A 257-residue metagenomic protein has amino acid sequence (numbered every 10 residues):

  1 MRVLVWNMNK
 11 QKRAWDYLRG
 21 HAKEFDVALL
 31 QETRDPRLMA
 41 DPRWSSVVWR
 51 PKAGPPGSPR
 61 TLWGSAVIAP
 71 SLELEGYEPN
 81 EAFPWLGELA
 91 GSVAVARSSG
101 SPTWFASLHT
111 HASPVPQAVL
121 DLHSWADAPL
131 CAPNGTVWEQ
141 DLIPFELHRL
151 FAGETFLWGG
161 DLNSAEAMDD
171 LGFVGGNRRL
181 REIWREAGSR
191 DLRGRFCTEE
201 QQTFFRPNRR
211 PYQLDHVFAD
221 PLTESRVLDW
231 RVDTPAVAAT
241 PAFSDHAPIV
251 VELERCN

Functional and structural regions predicted by a protein language model:
M1-K10, P102-A132: Active-site-proximal beta-strand elements of phosphoester/diester hydrolases
R2-M8, L18-M39, F105, D141-D170 (+3 more regions): Active-site beta-strand/loop signature of hydrolases that rely on acidic residues for catalysis
N9-Q11, R34-P36, E73-L74, T110-S113 (+4 more regions): Short, solvent-exposed loop/turn segments at secondary-structure junctions
K10-Y17, W85-E88, L130-P144, G175-G176 (+1 more regions): Soluble or luminal CAZymes and related metallo-dependent hydrolases
W15, R37-D41, S45-V47, Q117 (+3 more regions): Short glycine-/acidic-enriched loop or helix-start segments at secondary-structure transitions that form or flank
V27, Q31-V115: Structured beta-strand-rich core segments of catalytic domains in phosphoester-bond hydrolases
P79-P84, G153-L157, S164-N257: Metal-dependent phosphoester-hydrolase catalytic domains
S99, A118-L120, N134-G135, E139-F151 (+3 more regions): Residues lining hydrophobic/aromatic ligand-binding pockets adjacent to catalytic sites
